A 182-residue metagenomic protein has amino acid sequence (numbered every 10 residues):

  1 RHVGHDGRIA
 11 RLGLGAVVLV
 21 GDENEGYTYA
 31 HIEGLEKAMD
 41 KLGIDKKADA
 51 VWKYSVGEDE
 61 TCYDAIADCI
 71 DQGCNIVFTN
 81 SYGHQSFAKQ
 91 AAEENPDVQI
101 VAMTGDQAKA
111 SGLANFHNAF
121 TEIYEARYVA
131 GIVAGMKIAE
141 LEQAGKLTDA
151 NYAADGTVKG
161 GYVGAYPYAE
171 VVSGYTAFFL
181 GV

Functional and structural regions predicted by a protein language model:
R1-G13: Short, low-complexity disordered leader/linker segments with a strong preference for bacterial N-terminal type II
L14-G34, A38, W52-C62, S81-H84 (+1 more regions): Extracytoplasmic "Venus flytrap"
V20-E25, C74, N115-I123, G161-A169: Second-shell loop/turn segments in exported
D59-N75: Short, well-structured alpha-helical segments in soluble
D71-Y82, Q99-M103: Periplasmic-binding protein-like
E93-A119: Flexible loop/hinge segments that line or gate small-molecule binding clefts
A119-D155: Hydrophobic alpha-helical segments within soluble ligand-binding/sensing domains
T157-V182: Phosphate/pyrophosphate-binding betaalpha-module
